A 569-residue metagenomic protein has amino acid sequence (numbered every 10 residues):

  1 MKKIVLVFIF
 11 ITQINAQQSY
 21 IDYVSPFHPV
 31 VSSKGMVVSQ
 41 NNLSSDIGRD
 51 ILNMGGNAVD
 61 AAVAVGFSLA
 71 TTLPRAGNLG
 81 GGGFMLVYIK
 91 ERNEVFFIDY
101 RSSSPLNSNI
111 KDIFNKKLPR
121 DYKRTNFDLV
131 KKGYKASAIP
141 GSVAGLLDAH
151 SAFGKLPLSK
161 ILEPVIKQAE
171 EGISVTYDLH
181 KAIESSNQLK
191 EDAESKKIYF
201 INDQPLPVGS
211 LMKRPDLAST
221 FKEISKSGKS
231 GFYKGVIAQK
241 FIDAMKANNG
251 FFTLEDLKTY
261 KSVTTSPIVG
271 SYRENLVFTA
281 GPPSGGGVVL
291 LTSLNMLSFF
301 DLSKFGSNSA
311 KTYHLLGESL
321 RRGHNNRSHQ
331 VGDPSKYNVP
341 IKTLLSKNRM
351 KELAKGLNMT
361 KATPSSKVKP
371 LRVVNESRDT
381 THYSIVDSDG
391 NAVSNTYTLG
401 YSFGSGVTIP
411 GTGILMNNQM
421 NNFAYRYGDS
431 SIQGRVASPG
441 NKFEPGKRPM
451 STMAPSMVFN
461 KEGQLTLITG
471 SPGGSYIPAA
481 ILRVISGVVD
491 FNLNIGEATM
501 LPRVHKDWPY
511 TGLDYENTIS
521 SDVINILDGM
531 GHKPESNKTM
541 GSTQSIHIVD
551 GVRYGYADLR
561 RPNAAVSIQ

Functional and structural regions predicted by a protein language model:
I4-T12: Sec-dependent N-terminal signal peptides
Q17-D46, D50, A58-S227, F232-K234 (+4 more regions): Noncatalytic scaffold domains of N-terminal-nucleophile
T71-R75, F84-D99, R120, F251-T253 (+3 more regions): Active-site rim segments in enzyme catalytic domains, especially the processed small/beta chain of N-terminal
G82-I89, T381-I385, P455-M457, S542-I548 (+1 more regions): Short beta-strand scaffold segments in enzyme catalytic cores
V263-T264, S377-T380, S402, S451-M453: Short, small/polar residue-rich loop motifs at catalytic or cofactor-binding pockets
F278-G287, T380, S384, T396-V407 (+1 more regions): Glycine-rich phosphate/pyrophosphate-binding beta-alpha loops
F300-L399, G411-T412, Y427, V436: Internal maturation/activation junctions in enzymes
K447, I481, D490-K538: Extended C-terminal subregions enriched in glycine
